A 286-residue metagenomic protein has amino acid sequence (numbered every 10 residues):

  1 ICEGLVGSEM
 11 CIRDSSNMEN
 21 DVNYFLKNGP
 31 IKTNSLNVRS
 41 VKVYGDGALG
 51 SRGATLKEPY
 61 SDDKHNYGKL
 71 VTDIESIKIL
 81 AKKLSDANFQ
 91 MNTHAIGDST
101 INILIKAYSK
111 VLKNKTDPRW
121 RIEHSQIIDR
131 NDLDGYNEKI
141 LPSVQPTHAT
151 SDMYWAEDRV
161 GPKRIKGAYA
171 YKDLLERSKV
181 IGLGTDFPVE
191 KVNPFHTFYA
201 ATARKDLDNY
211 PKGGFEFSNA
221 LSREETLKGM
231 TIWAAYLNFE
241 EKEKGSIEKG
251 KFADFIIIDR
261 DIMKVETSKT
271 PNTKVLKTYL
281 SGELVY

Functional and structural regions predicted by a protein language model:
I1-I12: Single conserved hydrophobic/aromatic residue that forms the stacking wall/gate of nucleotide- or nucleobase-binding
S8-E9, P30-Y44, A48-K115: Metal-dependent enolase-superfamily TIM-barrel catalytic cores that perform enediolate-based chemistry
E19-V41, I128-K139: Short amphipathic alpha-helices and their capping/turn segments at secondary-structure boundaries
D21-Y24, L49-L56, L133-G135, Y154-W155 (+1 more regions): Short acidic, glycine/serine/threonine-rich loops at helix termini
G29-I31, V265-T270: Short proline/glycine-enriched turn/loop segments at secondary-structure junctions
K82-N92, S99-W120, H124, R130-D132 (+4 more regions): His/Asp/Glu-enriched, well-ordered alpha-helical/loop segment that forms or immediately abuts the divalent-metal
